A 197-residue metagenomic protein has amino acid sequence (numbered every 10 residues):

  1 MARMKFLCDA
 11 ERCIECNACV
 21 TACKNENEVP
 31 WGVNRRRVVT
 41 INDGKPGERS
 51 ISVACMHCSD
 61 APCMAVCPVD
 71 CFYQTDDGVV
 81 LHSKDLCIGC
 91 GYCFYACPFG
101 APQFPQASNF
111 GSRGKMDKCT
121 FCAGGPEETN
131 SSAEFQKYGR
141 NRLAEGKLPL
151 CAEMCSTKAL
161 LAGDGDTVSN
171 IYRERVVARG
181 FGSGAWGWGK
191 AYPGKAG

Functional and structural regions predicted by a protein language model:
M1-G197: Non-ligating segments of multi-cofactor redox enzymes
